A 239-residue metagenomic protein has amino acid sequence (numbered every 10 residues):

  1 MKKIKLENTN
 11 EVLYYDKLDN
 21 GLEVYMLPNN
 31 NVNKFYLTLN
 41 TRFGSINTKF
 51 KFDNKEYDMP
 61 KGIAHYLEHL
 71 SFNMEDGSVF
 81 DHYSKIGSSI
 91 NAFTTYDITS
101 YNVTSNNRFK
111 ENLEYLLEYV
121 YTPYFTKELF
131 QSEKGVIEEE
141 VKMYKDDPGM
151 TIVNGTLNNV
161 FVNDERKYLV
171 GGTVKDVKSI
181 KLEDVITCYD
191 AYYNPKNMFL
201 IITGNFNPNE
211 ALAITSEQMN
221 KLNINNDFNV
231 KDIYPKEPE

Functional and structural regions predicted by a protein language model:
M1-V79, I186-E239: His/Glu-rich zincin catalytic helix
K17, M74, S78-V230, Y234: Charge-rich, well-structured scaffold segments of protease-associated domains
